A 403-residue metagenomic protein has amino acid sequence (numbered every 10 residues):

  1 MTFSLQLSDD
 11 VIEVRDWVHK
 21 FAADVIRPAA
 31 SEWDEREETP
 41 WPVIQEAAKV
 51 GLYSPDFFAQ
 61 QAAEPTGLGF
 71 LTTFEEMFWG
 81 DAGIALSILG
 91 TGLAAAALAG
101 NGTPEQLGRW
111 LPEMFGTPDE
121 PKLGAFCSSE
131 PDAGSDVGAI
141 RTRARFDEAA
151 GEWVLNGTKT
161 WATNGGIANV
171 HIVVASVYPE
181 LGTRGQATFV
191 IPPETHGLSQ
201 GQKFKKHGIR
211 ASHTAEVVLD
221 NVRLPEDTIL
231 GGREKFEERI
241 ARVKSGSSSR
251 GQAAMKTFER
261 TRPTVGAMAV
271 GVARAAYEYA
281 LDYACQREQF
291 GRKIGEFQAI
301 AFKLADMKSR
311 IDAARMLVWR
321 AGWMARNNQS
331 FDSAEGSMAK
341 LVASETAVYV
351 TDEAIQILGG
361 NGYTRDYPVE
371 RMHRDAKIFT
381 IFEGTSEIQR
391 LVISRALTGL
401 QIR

Functional and structural regions predicted by a protein language model:
M1-G80, I84, N101, T117 (+3 more regions): Alpha-helical interface subdomain recognition
G80-D81, G100-E130, E148-G151: FAD-binding glycine-rich core of flavoenzymes that anchor FAD
D81-L98, D119-S129, T158-H171: FAD-binding core of FAD-dependent oxidoreductases, characterized by glycine-rich FAD pyrophosphate-binding loops
A85-L107, G134-D136, F146: N-terminal glycine-rich flavin-associated loop
S87, D132-S135, W161-N164, Y178-E180 (+1 more regions): Short Gly/Pro-enriched turn/cap motifs at secondary-structure boundaries
E152-Q200: A short core secondary-structure module
H196-P225: Flexible, small-/acidic-enriched active-site or ligand-binding loops
N221-Q252: Long, acidic (Asp/Glu-rich), low-complexity accessory segments flanking structured domains
